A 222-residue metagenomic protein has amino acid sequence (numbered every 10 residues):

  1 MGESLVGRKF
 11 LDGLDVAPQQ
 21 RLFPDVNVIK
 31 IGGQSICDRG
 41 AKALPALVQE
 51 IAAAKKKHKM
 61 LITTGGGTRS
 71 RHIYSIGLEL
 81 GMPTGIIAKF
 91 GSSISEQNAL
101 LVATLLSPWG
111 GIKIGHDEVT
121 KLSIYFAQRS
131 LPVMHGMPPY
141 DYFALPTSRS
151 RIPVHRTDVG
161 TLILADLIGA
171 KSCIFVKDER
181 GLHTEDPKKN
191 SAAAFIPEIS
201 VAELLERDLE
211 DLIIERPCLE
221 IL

Functional and structural regions predicted by a protein language model:
M1-L61: N-terminal glycine-/serine-/threonine-rich phosphate-binding loop
K30-G32, T63-T64, M134-G136, F175-V176: Short beta-strand segments
S35-C37, G67-R71, Y140-D141, G181-H183: Short, active-site-adjacent cap segments at secondary-structure transitions
K42-L47, V154-G160, E215-R216: Charged helix-capping and loop-helix junction motifs
Y74-R156, G160, L164-L167: Ligand-binding beta-strand-loop-alpha-helix segment within the catalytic cores of soluble metabolic enzymes
L145-P146, V159-L162, A193-L222: Polyanion-binding loop/helix "lid" in catalytic or ligand-binding cores
L164-A194: Acidic, metal-binding active-site segment of PIN/NYN-like and related structure-specific nucleases
